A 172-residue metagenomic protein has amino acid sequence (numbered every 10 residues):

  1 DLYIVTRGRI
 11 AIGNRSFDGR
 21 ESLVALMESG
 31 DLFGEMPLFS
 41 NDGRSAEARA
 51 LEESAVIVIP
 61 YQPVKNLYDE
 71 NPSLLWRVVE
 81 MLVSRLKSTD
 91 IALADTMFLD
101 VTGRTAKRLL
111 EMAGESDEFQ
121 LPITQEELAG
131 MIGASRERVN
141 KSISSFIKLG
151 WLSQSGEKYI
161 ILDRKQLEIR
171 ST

Functional and structural regions predicted by a protein language model:
D1, R9, E53-A55, K158: Structural motif
D1-G13, S29-G30: Glycine- and acidic-residue-biased ligand/ion/polar-headgroup-sensing regions
R7, S29, E53, Y61 (+6 more regions): ATP/adenylate-binding site constellation spanning eukaryotic-like Ser/Thr protein kinases, ABC-transporter
I10-S22: A short beta-strand-loop-beta hairpin characteristic of the jelly-roll/cupin
L23-E80, K87: Cyclic-nucleotide recognition modules
L67-N71, T89, M112-E118: Basic, amphipathic alpha-helical hairpins
T89-V101, D117: Short, Lys/Arg-enriched, Trp-marked, Pro/Gly-tolerant hinge/linker segments that flank
V101-R104, L110-T172: Phosphate-/nucleic-acid-contacting segments
